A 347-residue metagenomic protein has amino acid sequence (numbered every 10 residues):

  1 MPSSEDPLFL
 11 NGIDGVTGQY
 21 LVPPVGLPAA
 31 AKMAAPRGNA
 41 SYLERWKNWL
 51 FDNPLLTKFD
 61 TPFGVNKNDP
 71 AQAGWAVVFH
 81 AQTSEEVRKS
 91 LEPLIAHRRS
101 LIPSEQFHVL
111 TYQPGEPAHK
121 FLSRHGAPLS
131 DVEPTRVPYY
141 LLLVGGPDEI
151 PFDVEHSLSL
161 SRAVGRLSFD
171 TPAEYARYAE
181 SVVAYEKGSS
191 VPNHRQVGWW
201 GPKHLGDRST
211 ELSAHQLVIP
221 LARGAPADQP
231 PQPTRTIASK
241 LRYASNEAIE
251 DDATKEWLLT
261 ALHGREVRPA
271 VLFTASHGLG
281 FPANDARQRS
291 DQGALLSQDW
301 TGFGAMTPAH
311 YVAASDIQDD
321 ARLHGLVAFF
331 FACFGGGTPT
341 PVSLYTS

Functional and structural regions predicted by a protein language model:
M1-E155: Pre-catalytic or accessory/regulatory segments outside the catalytic core
Y20-V25, A31, R37, P54-L55 (+3 more regions): A domain-level signal for caspase-like cysteine endopeptidase catalytic cores and their zymogen-processing architecture
K58-G64, K120-S130, P134, S181-A184 (+2 more regions): Short alpha-helical segments and helix-capping/turn motifs at coil-helix boundaries
D69-A71, E133-V137, V191-P192, G264-V267 (+1 more regions): Extracellular/periplasmic catalytic domains that process cell-envelope and extracellular macromolecules
V87-A96, L122-H125, A214-L221, A305-D316 (+1 more regions): Well-ordered, non-membrane alpha-helical segments in soluble/globular domains
Y140, A270-V271, V327: Structural motif
R162-E174, G280-S347: Cysteine protease catalytic core and zymogen-processing segment of caspase-like enzymes
